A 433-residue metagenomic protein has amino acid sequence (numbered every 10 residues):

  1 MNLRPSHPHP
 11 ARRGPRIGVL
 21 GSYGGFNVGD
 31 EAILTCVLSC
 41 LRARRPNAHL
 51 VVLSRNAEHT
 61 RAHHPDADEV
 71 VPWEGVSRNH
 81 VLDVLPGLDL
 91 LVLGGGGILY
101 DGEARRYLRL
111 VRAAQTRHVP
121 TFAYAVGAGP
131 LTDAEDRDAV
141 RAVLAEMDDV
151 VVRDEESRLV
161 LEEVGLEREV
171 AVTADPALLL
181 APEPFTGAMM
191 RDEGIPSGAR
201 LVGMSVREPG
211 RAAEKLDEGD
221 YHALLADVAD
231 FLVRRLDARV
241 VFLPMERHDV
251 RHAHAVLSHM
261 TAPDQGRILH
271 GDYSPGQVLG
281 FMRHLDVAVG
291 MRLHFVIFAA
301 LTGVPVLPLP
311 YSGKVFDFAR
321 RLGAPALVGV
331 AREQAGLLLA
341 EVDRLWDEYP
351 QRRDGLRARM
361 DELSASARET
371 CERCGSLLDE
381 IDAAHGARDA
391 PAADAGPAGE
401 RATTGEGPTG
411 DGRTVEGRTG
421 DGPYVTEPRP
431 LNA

Functional and structural regions predicted by a protein language model:
M1-A402, E406, D411-A433: Active-site anion-handling motifs in enzyme catalytic cores
